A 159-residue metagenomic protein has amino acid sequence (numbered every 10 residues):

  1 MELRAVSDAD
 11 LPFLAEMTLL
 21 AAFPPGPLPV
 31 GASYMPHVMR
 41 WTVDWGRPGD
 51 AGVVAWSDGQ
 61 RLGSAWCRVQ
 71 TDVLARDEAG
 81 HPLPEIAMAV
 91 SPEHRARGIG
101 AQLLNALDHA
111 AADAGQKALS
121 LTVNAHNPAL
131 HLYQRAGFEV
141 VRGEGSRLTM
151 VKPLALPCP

Functional and structural regions predicted by a protein language model:
M1-E16: A short beta-loop-alpha structural element at the N-terminal edge of CoA-dependent acyl/N-acetyltransferase catalytic
T18, L28-D58: Active-site rim helix/loop that mediates acceptor-substrate recognition in acyltransferases
V54, Q60-Q70: Conserved beta-strand in the GNAT
T71-E85, R95, G115: A conserved beta-turn-beta hairpin within the catalytic core of GNAT-like acetyltransferases that forms part
G80-P84, K117, L121-P128, Q134-G137 (+1 more regions): C-terminal "cap" of GNAT-fold acetyltransferases
E85-A96, V123: A short, internal acetyl-CoA/4′-phosphopantetheine-binding micro-motif in the GNAT/acyltransferase core
A87, A96-A111, Q134-R135: Conserved acetyl-CoA-binding loop-helix of GNAT-fold acetyltransferases
